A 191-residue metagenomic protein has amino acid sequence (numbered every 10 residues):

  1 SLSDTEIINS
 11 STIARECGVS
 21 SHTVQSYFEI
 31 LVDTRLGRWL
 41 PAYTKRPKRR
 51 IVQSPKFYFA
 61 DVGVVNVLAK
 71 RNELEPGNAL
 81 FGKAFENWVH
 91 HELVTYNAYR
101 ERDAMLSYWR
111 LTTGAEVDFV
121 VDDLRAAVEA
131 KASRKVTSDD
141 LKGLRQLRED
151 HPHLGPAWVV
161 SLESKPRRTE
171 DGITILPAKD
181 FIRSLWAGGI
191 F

Functional and structural regions predicted by a protein language model:
S1-R125: Accessory nucleic acid-recognition modules appended to NTPase machines
K48-R49, E149, K165-R167: Short secondary-structure boundary/capping segments
V67-L68, A130, S184: Residues that scaffold the ATP/ADP-binding catalytic core of kinase and kinase-like folds
E116-V117, V136-D139, K165-T169: Short active-site-adjacent structural elements
D122-V136: Active-site ExK catalytic segment of metal-dependent nucleases
S138-H153: Short, charged, amphipathic alpha-helix that recurs within catalytic cores of restriction-modification and other
G155-S161: Short, hydrophobic beta-strand segments that form beta-sheet elements in well-ordered domains
E163-F191: Domain-level recognition of nuclease-like catalytic cores that cleave nucleotide substrates
